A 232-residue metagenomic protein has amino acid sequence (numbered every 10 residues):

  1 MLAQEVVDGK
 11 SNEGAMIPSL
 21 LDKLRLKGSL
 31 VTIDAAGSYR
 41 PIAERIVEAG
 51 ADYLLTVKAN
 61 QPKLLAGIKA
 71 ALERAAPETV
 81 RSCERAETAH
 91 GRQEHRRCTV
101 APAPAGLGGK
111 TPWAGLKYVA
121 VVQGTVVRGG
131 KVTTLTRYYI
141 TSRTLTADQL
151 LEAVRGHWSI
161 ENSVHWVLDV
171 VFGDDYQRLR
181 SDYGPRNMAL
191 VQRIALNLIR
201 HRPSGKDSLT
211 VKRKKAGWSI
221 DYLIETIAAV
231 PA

Functional and structural regions predicted by a protein language model:
M1-S29: Electropositive, glycine- and tryptophan-enriched low-complexity nucleic-acid-binding patches
I17, L30-G37, Y53, Y139 (+2 more regions): Short, conserved catalytic/metal-binding motifs centered on acidic residues
D22, A51, E73, P77 (+2 more regions): Generic secondary-structure signature for well-ordered alpha-helical cores
T32-R40, V57-K63: Acidic, metal-coordinating catalytic cores used for nucleic-acid/nucleotide bond scission and strand-transfer chemistry
A43-A51: Short, surface-exposed basic-aromatic patches at helix termini and helix-loop junctions that form
D52-G156: An anionic, glycine-rich sequence signature occurring as long contiguous blocks
T144-L179: Short amphipathic alpha-helical "interface-anchor" segments enriched in bulky aromatics
V167-A232: A short, flexible helix-boundary coil/loop motif
